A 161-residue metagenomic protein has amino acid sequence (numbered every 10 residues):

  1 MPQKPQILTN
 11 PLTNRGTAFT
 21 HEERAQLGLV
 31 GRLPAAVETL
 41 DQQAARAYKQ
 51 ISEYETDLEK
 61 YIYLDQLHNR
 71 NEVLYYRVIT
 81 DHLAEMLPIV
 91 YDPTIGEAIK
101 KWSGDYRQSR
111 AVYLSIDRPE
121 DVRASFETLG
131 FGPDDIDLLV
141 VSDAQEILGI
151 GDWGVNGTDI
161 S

Functional and structural regions predicted by a protein language model:
M1-S161: Metallocofactor- and cofactor-centric catalytic cores in central/energy metabolism, strongly enriched
